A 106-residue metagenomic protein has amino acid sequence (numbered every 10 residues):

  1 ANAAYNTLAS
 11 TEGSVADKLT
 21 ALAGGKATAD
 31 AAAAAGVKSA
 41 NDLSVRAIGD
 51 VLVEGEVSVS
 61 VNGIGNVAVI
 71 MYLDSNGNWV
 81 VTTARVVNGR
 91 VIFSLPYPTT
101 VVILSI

Functional and structural regions predicted by a protein language model:
N2-T20: Predominantly extracellular/luminal regions of secreted and cell-surface proteins, especially disulfide-bonded
Y5-L8, G36, N88: Short intrinsically disordered, low-complexity segments
E12, A23-K26, G77: Generic low-complexity, intrinsically disordered sequence content enriched in small uncharged/hydrophobic residues
K18-V69: Proteolytic processing hotspots in large secreted/extracellular or virion-associated proteins and select intracellular
L52-S105: Proteolytic-maturation and junctional protease-sensitive modules
